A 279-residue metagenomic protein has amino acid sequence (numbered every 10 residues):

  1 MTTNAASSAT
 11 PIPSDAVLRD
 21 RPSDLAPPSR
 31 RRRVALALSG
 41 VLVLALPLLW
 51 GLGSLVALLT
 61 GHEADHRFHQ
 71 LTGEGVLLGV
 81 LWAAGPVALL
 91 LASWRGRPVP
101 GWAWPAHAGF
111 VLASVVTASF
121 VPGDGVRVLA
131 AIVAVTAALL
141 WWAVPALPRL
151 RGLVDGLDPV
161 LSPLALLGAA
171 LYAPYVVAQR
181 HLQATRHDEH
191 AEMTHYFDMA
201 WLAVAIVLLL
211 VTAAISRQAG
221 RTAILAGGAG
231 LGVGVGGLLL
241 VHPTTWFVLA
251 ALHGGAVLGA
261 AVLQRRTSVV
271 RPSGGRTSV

Functional and structural regions predicted by a protein language model:
M1-S39, R266-V279: Actinobacteria-biased recognition of intrinsically disordered, low-complexity terminal regions
D20-S29, E74-A83, A106-A113, L147-L150 (+1 more regions): Hydrophobic alpha-helical transmembrane segments
V34-G40, A92-G109, V160-P163, A219-G228: Membrane-interfacial loop-to-transmembrane alpha-helix junctions, especially the N-terminal start
L38-W50, A106-A118, A131-P145, G156-H181 (+1 more regions): Alpha-helical transmembrane segments of multi-pass integral membrane proteins
L49-G79, S114-A130, P174-W201, V235-H253: Membrane interfacial helix motifs at helix-loop boundaries and amphipathic/re-entrant anchors
L81-V99, L139-A146, I206-I215: Canonical alpha-helical transmembrane segments
A137-P159, A256-R276: Membrane-water interface at the C-terminal end of transmembrane alpha helices
W201-V279: C-terminal transmembrane-bundle signature of multipass membrane proteins, characterized by strong activation on
